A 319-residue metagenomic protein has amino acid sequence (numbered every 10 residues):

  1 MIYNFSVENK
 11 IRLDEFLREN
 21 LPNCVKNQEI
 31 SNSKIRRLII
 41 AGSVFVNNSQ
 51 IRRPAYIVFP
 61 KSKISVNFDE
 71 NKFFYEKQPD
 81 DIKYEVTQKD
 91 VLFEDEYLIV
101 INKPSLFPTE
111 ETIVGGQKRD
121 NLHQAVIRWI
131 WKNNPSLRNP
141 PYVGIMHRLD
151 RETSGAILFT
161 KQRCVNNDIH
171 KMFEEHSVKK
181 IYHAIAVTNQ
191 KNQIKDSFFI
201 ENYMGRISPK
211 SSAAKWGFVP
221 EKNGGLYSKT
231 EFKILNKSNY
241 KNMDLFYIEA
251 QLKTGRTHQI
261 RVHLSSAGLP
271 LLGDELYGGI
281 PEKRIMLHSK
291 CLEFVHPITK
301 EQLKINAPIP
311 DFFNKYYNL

Functional and structural regions predicted by a protein language model:
M1-L319: RNA pseudouridine synthases
